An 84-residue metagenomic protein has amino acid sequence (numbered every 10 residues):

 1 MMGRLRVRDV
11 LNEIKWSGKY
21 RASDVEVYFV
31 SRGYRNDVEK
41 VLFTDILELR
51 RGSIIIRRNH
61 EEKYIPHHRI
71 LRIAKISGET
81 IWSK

Functional and structural regions predicted by a protein language model:
M2-E61: N-terminal recruitment modules of adaptor/scaffold proteins
G52-K84: Short, compact, well-ordered microdomains
